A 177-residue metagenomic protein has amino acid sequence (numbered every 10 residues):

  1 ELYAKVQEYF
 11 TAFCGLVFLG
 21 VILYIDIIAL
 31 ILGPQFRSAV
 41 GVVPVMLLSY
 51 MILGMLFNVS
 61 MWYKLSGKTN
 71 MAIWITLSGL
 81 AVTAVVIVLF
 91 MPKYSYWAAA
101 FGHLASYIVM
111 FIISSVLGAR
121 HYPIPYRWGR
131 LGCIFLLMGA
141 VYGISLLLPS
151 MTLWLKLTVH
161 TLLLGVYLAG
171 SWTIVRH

Functional and structural regions predicted by a protein language model:
E1-T76: Specific pore-lining/lateral-gate transmembrane helices of multi-pass inner-membrane transport and insertion machines
Y9-F18, T76-V82, W97-G118, H160-A169: Short alpha-helical transmembrane segments in multi-pass integral membrane proteins
F18-D26, V42-V45, A84, V88-L89 (+4 more regions): Membrane-embedded alpha-helical segments of multi-pass transporters/permeases
V59-G67, S115-G129: Alpha-helical transmembrane segments
K68, Y94-S95, A99: A helix-boundary/kink motif common to multi-pass secondary transporters, especially Major Facilitator Superfamily
A72-I73, A99-A100, Y126-R127: Alpha-helical transmembrane segments and their helix-entry boundary regions
G79-V82, G129-H177: Transmembrane alpha-helical segments of multi-pass transport proteins
